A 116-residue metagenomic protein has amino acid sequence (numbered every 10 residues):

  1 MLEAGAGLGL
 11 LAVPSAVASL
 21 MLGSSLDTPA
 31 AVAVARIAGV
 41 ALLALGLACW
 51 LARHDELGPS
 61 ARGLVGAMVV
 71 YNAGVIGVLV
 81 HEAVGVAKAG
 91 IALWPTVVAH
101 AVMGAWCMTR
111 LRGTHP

Functional and structural regions predicted by a protein language model:
L2, A38, L64-Y71, A92 (+2 more regions): Hydrophobic alpha-helical transmembrane segments of polytopic
A4-L10, A30-R53, G66-G77: Core segments of alpha-helical transmembrane spans in multipass integral membrane proteins
L11, W50, V80, A105-M108: Membrane-embedded alpha-helical segments of multi-pass transporters/permeases
V13-A35, H54-E56: Interfacial loop at the N-terminal end of multi-pass membrane proteins
S25-V32, G63-L64, A87-V98: Non-cytosolic membrane-interface motifs at loop->transmembrane helix junctions
L47-R62, A83-G85: Juxtamembrane helix-break-helix junctions at the cytosolic face of small multi-pass alpha-helical membrane proteins
G77-W94, R110-G113: Membrane-helix boundary connector in multi-pass membrane proteins
V102-P116: Membrane-water interface at the C-terminal end of transmembrane alpha helices
